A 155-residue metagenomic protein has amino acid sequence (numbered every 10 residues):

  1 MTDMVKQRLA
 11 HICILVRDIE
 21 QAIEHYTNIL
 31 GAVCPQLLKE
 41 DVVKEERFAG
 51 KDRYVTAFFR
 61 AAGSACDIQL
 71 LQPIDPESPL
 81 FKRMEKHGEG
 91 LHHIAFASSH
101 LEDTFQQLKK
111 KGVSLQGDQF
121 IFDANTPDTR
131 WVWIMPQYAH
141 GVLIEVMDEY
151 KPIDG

Functional and structural regions predicted by a protein language model:
M1-A32, E89-F96, D148-G155: N-terminal beta-strand motif that seeds the catalytic metal site of vicinal oxygen chelate
M1-V5, I14, F58-R60, E102-G155: Vicinal oxygen chelate
D3-K6, A10, V43, Y54 (+4 more regions): Generic preference for well-ordered secondary structure
M4, F81-A97, S114-A124: A short, hydrophobic/aromatic-rich structural module that often spans a beta strand with its adjoining loop
L9-R17, A57-A65, K82-Q107: Vicinal oxygen chelate
I14-Y26, F48-Y54, Q69-P73, S99-T104: Short low-complexity stretches enriched in small and charged residues
N28-C34, K111-S114: Conserved acetyl-CoA-binding loop of GNAT-fold acetyltransferases
V33-E85, N125-P152: Conserved short beta-strand elements that form part of the metal-binding/catalytic scaffold of enzyme active sites
